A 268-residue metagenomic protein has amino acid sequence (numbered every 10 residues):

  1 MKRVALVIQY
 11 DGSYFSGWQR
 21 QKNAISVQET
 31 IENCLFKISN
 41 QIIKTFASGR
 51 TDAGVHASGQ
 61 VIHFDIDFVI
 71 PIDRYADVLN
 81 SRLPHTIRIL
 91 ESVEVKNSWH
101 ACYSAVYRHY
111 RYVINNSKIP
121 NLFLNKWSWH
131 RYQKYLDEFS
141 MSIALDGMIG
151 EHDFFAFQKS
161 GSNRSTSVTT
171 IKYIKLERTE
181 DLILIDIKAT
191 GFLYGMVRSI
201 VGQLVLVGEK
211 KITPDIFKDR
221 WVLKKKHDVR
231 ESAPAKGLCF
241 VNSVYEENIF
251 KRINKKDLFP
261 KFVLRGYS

Functional and structural regions predicted by a protein language model:
M1-S268: Structured-RNA-binding interfaces characteristic of tRNA pseudouridine synthases
